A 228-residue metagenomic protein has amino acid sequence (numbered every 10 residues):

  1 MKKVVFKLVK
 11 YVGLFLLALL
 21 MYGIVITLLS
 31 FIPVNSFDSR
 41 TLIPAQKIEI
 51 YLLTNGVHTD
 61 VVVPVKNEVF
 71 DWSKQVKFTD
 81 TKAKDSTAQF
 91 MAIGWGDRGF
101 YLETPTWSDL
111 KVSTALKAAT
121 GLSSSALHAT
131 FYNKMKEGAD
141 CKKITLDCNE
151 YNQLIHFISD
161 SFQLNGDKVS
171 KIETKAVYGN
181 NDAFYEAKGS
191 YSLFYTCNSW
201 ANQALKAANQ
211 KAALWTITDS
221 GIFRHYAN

Functional and structural regions predicted by a protein language model:
K2-F31, D160-N228: Activation targets extended, charge/polar-rich intrinsically disordered C-terminal tails
K2-F70: Short, extreme N-terminal leader segments that mark the start of a protein/domain
S39, I48, L52-T145: Glycine-rich catalytic cores of cysteine/serine-nucleophile enzymes that process amide/ester linkages in cell-envelope
P105, G121, D140, D147-Y151 (+1 more regions): Acidic/polar, low-complexity extended loops/arms that serve as protein-protein interfaces in large oligomeric shells
S108-A115, N152-F162, Y178-D182: Short, mixed-charge, low-aromatic patches
E137-D147, A183-S192: Second-shell loop/turn segments in exported
